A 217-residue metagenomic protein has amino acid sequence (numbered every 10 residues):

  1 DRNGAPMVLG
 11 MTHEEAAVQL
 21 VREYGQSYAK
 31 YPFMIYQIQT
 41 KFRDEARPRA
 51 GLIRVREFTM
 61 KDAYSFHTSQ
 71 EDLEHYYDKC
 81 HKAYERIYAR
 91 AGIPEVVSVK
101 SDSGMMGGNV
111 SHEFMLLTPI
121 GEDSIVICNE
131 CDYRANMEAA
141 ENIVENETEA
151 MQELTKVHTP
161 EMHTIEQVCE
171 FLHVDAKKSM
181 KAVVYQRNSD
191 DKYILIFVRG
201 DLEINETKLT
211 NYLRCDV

Functional and structural regions predicted by a protein language model:
D1-E45, K177, Y185-N188: Active-site loop/lid in soluble adenylation, ligation, and acyl-transfer enzymes
E14-E23, R47-A63, T68-V217: Extended, low-hydrophobicity, polar/charged segments
